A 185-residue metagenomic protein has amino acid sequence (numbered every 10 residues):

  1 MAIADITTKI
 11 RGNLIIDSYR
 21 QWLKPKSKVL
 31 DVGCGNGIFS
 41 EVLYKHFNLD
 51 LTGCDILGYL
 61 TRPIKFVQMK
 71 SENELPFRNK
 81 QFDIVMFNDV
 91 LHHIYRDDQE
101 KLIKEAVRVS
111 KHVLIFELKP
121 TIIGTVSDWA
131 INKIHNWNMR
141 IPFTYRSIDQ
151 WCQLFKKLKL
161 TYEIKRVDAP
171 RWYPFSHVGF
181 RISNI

Functional and structural regions predicted by a protein language model:
M1-E74, D97-K101, E105, L114-I185: Class I (Rossmann-like) S-adenosyl-L-methionine-dependent methyltransferase catalytic domain, capturing the SAM-binding
K24, K80, R108: Structured loop/turn residues at beta-strand edges in well-structured enzyme cores
S27, D83, K111: Conserved acidic residues
E74-K80: Short amphipathic alpha-helix with an adjacent loop that forms part of the alpha/beta core around
M86: A conserved beta-strand element that flanks and buttresses the S-adenosyl-L-methionine
D89-H93: Short catalytic micro-motifs in class I SAM-dependent methyltransferases
I94-Y95, S110-K111: Helix-to-beta-strand junctions that scaffold the AdoMet/dcAdoMet cofactor pocket in Class I SAM-dependent enzymes
